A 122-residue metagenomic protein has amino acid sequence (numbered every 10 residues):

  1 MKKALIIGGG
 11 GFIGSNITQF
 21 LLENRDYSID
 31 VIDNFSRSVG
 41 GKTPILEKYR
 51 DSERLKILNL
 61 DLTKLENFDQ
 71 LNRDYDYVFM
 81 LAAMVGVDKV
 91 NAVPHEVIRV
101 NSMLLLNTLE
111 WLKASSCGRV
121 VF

Functional and structural regions predicted by a protein language model:
M1-Y77: N-terminal Rossmann/SDR dinucleotide-binding element
I6-I7, M80, R119-F122: Structural signature of the Rossmann-like NAD(P)-dependent dehydrogenase/reductase core
Q19, M103-L106: Surface-exposed alpha-helical interface segments used for non-catalytic interactions
L81-V85: Conserved NAD(P)H cofactor-binding loop of Rossmann-fold oxidoreductase domains
V87-L104: Short alpha-helical oligomerization interface
L106-F122: Conserved Rossmann-fold NAD(P)-dependent oxidoreductase catalytic core, especially the SDR/UDP-sugar
